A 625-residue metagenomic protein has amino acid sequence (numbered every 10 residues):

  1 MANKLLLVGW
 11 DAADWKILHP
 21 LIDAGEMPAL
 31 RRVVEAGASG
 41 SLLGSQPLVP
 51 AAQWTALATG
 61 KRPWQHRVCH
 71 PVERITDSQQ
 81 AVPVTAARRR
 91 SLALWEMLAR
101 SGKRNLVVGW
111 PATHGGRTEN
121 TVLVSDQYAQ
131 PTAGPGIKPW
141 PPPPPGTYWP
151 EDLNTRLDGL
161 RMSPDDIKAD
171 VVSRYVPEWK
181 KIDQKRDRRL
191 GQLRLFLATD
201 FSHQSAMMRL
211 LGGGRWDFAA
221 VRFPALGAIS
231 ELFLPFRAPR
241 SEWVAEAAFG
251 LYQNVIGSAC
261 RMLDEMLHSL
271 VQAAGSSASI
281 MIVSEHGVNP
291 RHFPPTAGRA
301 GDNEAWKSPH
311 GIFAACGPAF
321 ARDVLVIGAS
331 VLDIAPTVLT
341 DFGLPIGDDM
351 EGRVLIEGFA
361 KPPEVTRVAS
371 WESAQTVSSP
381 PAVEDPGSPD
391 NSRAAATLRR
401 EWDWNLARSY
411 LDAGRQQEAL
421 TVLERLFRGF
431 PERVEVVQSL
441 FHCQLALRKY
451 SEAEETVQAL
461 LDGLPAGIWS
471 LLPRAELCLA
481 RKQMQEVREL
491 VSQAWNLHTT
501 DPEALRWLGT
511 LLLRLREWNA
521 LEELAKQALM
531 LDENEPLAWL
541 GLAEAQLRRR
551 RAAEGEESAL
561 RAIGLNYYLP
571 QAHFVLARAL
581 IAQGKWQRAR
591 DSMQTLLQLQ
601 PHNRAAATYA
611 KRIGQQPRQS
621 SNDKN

Functional and structural regions predicted by a protein language model:
L7, A29, S258-G298, V338: Metal-dependent active-site segment of extracytoplasmic phospho-/sulfohydrolases and closely related
K61-A247, N405, S439: His/Asp/Glu-rich, glycine-adjacent segments that coordinate divalent cations and/or stabilize oxyanion chemistry on
H268, A297-L344: Substrate-binding rim/cap in mid-to-C-terminal beta-strand-loop elements of soluble/periplasmic
S277-G317, E351, R367-W371: Histidine-centered active-site microenvironments of extracellular/periplasmic hydrolases and transferases
R400, V434-E435, G467-W469, P502-E503 (+3 more regions): Helix-start (N-cap) detector for alpha-helical repeat units in TPR-like alpha-solenoids, especially tetratricopeptide
R425-R428, A459-D462, Q493-N496, K526-M530 (+2 more regions): Conserved structural position within tetratricopeptide repeats
